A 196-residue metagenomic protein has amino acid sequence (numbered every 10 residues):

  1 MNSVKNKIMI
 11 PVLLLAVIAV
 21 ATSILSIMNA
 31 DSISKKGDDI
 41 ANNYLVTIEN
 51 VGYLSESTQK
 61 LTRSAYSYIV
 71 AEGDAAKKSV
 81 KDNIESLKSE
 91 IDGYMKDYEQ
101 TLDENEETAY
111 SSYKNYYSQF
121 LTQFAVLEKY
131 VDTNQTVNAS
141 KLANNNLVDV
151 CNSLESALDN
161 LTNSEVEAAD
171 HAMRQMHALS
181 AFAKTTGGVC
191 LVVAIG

Functional and structural regions predicted by a protein language model:
M1-K7: Short, Lys/Arg-rich N-terminal segment immediately upstream of the first membrane anchor
K5, N50-G52, E56, S89 (+3 more regions): Juxtamembrane segments flanking the first transmembrane helix of membrane-anchored signal-transduction proteins
I8, V12-L61, D74, L102-Y117 (+2 more regions): Amphipathic alpha-helical segments and their boundaries
I27-Y44, T62-I69, Y94, Y98 (+1 more regions): Juxtamembrane amphipathic/coiled-coil helical coupling segments that flank and transmit signals to/from transmembrane
I48-T58, T62, K81, E85-K88 (+4 more regions): Generic structural concept
D74-S111: Extracytoplasmic ligand-binding sensor domains of the Cache superfamily
A109-V131: Long, amphipathic, charge-rich alpha-helical segments that form helical bundles/coiled-coils
G187-G196: Selective detector of the "anchor" transmembrane alpha-helix that sits immediately C-terminal
